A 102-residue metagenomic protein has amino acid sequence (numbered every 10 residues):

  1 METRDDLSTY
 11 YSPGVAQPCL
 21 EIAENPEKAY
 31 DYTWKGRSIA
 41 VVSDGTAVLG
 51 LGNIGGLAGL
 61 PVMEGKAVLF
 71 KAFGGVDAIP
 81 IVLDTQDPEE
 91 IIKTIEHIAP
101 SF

Functional and structural regions predicted by a protein language model:
M1-F102: N-terminal ligand-binding/catalytic initiation module
